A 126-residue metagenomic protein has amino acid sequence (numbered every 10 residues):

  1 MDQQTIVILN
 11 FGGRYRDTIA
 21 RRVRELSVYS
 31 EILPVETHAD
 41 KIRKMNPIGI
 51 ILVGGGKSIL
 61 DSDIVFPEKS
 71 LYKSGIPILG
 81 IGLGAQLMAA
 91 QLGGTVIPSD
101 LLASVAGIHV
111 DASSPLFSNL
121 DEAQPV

Functional and structural regions predicted by a protein language model:
Q4, I76, Q124: Nucleotide donor/acceptor-binding cores
T5-L26: Short, charged N-terminal beta->alpha structural module
I6, S30, I78: Hydrophobic anchor at the start of a short beta-strand that flanks the dinucleotide cofactor-binding loop
L9-F11, V35, L83: Cofactor-binding loop segments of dinucleotide-utilizing enzymes, especially the Rossmann-like FAD- and NAD(P)+-binding
R14, M45, P125-V126: N-terminal leader/targeting and accessory segments in enzymes
R21-R22, L26-S27, K44-N119: Cysteine-nucleophile active-site neighborhood
L26-R43: A short, well-structured beta->alpha microelement
S30-I32, V96, V126: Generic structural signal for residues in well-ordered beta-strands
